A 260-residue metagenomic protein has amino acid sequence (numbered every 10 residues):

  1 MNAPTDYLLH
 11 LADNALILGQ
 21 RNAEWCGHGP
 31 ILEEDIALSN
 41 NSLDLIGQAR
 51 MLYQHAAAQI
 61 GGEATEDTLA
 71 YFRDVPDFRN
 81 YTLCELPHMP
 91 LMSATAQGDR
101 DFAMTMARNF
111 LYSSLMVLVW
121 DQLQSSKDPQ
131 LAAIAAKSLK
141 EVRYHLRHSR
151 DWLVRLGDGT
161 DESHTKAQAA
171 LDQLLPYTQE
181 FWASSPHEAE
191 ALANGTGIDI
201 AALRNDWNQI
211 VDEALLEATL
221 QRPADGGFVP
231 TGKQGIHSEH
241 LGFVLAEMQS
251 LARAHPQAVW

Functional and structural regions predicted by a protein language model:
M1-D6, F72-R108, L156-H164, L174-G197: Acidic/His metal-coordination segments adjacent to aromatic residues that form catalytic metal sites in metalloenzymes
P4-L8, G29-Q48, T105, Q130-V142: Alpha-helical scaffold segments that form or flank carboxylate-/histidine-based iron centers
N14-N22, Q48, L52, Y112-V119 (+2 more regions): Amphipathic, well-ordered alpha-helical segments in soluble domains
L18-N40, M116-L131: Helix-loop segments that flank and shape redox-cofactor active sites
R21, H55, T82, D121-L123 (+6 more regions): Domain-scale activation on soluble regions of proteins
S42-F78, S149-V154: Conserved alpha-helical segments that form or flank metal/cofactor-binding pockets of metalloenzymes
L83-H148: Internal, conserved structured core segments that host functional sites
T165-W260: Extended, helix-rich structural scaffolds rather than catalytic motifs
